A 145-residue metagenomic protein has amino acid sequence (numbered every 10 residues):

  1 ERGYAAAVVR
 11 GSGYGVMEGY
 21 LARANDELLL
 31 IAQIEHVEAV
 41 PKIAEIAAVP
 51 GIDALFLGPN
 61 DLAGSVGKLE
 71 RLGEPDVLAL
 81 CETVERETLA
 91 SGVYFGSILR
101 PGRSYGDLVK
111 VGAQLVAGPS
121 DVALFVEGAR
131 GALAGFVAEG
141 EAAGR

Functional and structural regions predicted by a protein language model:
E1-R145: Expand to "…catalyze enediolate/carbanion chemistry for C-C bond making/breaking, isomerization, decarboxylation
